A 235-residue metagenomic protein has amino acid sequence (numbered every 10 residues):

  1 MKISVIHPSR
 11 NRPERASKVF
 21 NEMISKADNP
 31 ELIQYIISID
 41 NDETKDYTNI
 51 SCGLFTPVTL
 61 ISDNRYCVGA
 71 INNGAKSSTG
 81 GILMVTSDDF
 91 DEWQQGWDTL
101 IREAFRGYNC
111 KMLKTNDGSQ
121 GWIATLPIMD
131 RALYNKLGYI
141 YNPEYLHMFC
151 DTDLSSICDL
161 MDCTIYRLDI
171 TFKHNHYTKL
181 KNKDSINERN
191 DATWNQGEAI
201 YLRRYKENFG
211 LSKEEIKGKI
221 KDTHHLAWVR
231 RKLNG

Functional and structural regions predicted by a protein language model:
K2-S4, Q34, D153: Cell-envelope/extracellular polymer assembly enzymes that use nucleotide-activated donors
R12-A27: Short, well-formed alpha-helical segments that are part of the catalytic scaffolds of diverse glycosyltransferases
M23-I61: Acidic donor-binding segment of Leloir-type glycosyltransferases
G69-I82: Active-site nucleotide-sugar/metal-binding loop of Leloir-type enzymes
G80-D91: Short beta-strand-to-loop acidic/aromatic patch adjacent to the donor-nucleotide binding site
F90-L126: Conserved donor NDP-sugar-binding/catalytic core segment of glycosyltransferases
R131-M148, S156-R167: Aromatic-glycine-rich donor-binding/catalytic loop that engages nucleotide-sugar donors across glycosyltransferases
T152-G235: C-terminal catalytic/acceptor-binding lobe
